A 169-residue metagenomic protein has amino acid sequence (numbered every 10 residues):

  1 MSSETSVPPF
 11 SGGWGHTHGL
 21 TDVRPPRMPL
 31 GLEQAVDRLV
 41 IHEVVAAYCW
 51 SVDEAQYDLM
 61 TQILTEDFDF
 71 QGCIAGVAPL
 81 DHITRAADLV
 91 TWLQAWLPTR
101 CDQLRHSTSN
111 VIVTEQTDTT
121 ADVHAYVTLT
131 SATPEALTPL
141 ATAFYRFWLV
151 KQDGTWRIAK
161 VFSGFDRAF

Functional and structural regions predicted by a protein language model:
M1-E54, D58-E66: Short, low-complexity N-terminal intrinsically disordered segments enriched in polar/charged residues
S2-P29, P98-F169: A beta-strand edge to alpha-helix "cap/lid" segment located at domain peripheries
V7-P8, E43, R85, L89 (+1 more regions): Intrinsically disordered, low-complexity regions enriched in Ser/Pro/Gly/Gln/His and often acidic
G31, A35, L80-I83, A136: Charge-dense, low-complexity intrinsically disordered segments
A35, I41-V44, G72, W96 (+1 more regions): Generic ordered-secondary-structure signal
D58-V127: A solvent-exposed, acidic/Ser-Thr-rich amphipathic alpha-helical stretch
